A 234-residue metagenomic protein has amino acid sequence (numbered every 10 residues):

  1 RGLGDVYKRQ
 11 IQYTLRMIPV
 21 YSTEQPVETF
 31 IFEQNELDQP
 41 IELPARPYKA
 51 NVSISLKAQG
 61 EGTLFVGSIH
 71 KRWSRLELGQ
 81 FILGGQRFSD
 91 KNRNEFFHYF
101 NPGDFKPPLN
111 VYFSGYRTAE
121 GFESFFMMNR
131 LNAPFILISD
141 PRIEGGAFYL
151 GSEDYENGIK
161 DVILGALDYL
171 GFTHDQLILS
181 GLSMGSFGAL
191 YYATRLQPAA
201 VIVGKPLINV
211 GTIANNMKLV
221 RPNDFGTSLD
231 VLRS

Functional and structural regions predicted by a protein language model:
G2-Y7: Short, small-residue-biased leader/transition segments that mark boundaries at the very start of proteins
P44-G60: Noncatalytic modules at the cell exterior or secretory-pathway interfaces, chiefly beta-strand-rich lectin/adhesion
G85-A133, L137-E144: Short, surface-exposed "cap/lid" segments of acyl-processing enzymes
G151-G171: Alpha/beta-hydrolase active-site loop
G171-S183: Alpha/beta-hydrolase fold nucleophile elbow
G181-Y191: Glycine-rich nucleophile elbow surrounding the catalytic serine of serine-hydrolase chemistry
V203-T212: Active-site nucleophile loop of the alpha/beta-hydrolase fold
K218-S234: The feature captures the conserved acid-bearing segment of alpha/beta-hydrolase catalytic domains
